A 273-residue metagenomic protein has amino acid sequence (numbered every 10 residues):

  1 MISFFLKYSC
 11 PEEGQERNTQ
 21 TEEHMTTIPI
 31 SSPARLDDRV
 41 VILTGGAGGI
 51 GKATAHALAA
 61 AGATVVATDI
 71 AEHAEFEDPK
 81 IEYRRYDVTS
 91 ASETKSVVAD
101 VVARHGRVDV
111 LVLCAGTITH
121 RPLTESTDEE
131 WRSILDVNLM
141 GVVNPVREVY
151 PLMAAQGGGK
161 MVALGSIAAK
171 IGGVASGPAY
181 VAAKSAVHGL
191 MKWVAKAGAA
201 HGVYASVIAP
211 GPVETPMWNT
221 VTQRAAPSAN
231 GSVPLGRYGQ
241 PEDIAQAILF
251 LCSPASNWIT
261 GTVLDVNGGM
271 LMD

Functional and structural regions predicted by a protein language model:
T26-P33, I171, L249, T260-D273: Short C-terminal tail/terminal secondary-structure segment of NAD(P)H-dependent dehydrogenase/reductase domains
P122-L123, E130-L135, W218, A229: Substrate-binding pocket helix/loop in short-chain dehydrogenase/reductase
S126, G172-V181, W193, V221: Active-site loop-to-helix junction immediately N-terminal to the catalytic Tyr of the SDR YXXXK motif in Rossmann-fold
V146, A183, M191: Active-site helix of classical SDR
P151, K192, K196-A197, N257: Alpha-helical segment proximal to the catalytic Tyr-Lys
S166: Residue(s) in the substrate-gating loop at a strand-loop-helix junction that position the organic substrate next
A199-Y204, I259-G261: Short, small/polar-rich loop/turn modules that mediate ligand/substrate recognition or access, typified
